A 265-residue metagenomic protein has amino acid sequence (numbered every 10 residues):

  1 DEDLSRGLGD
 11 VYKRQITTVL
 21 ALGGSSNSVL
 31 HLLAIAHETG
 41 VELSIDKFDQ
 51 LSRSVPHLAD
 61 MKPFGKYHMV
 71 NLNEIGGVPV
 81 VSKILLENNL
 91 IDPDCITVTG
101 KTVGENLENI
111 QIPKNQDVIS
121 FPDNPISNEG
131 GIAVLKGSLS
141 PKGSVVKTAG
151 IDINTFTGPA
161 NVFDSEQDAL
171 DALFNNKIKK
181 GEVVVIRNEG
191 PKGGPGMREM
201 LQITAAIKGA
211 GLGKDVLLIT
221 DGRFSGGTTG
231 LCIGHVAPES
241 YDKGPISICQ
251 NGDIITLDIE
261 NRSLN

Functional and structural regions predicted by a protein language model:
D1, H31, H235: Histidine-centered active-site/metal-ligand motif
D1-L8, Y12: Single conserved hydrophobic/aromatic residue that forms the stacking wall/gate of nucleotide- or nucleobase-binding
R14-T18, T39: Acidic, glycine-enriched active-site microenvironments
G23: Active-site-proximal helix/loop microenvironment of the serine DD-peptidase/beta-lactamase transpeptidase fold
V29-L30, L201: A generic alpha-helix surface/boundary motif
L30-V41: Alpha-helical support elements that line or immediately flank enzyme active sites and cofactor-binding pockets
S44-N265: Feature captures the catalytic cores and cofactor-binding loops of soluble hydro-lyases/lyases that act on carboxylate
